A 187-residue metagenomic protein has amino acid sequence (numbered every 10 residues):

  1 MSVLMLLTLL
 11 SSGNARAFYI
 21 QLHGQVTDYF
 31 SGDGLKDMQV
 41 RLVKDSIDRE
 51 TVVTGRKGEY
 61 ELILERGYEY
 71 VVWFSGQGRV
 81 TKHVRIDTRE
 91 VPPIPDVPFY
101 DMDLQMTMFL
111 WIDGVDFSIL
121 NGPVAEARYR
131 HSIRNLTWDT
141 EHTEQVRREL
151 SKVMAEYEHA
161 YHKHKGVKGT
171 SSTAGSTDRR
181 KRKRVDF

Functional and structural regions predicted by a protein language model:
L10-S12: N-terminal signal peptide c-region/cleavage motif recognized by signal peptidases
F18-K36: Structural motif
F30-K44, R128-I133: Short, ordered, surface-exposed loop/turn motifs in non-cytosolic proteins
V43-I47, Q77-R79: Change "in extracellular beta-sheet-rich domains … of secreted and cell-surface proteins" to "in beta-sheet-rich domains
I47-E59: Short, acidic Ser/Thr/Gly-rich low-complexity loop/linker segments typical of extracellular and cell-surface proteins
E61-V71, Q77: Short Pro-Gly-centered beta-turn/loop motif in secreted/extracellular proteins
W73-E90: A short, solvent-exposed loop/turn motif at the edges and junctions of modular extracellular/periplasmic domains
E90-F187: Surface-exposed, low-complexity/disordered segments and acidic/polar micro-motifs at processing/linker regions
